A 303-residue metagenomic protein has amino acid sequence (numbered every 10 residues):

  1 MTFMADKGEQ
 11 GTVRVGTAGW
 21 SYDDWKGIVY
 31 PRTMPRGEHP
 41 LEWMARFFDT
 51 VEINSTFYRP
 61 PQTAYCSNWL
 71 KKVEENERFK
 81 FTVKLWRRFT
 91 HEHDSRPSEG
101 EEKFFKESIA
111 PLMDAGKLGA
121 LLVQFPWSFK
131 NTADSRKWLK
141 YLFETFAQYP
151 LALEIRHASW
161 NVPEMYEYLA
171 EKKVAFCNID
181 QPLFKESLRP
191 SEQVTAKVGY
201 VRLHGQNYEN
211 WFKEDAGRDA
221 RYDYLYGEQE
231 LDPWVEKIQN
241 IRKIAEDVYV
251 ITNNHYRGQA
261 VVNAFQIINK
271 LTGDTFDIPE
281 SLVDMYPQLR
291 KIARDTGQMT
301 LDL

Functional and structural regions predicted by a protein language model:
M1-L303: Residues lining hydrophobic/aromatic ligand-binding pockets adjacent to catalytic sites
